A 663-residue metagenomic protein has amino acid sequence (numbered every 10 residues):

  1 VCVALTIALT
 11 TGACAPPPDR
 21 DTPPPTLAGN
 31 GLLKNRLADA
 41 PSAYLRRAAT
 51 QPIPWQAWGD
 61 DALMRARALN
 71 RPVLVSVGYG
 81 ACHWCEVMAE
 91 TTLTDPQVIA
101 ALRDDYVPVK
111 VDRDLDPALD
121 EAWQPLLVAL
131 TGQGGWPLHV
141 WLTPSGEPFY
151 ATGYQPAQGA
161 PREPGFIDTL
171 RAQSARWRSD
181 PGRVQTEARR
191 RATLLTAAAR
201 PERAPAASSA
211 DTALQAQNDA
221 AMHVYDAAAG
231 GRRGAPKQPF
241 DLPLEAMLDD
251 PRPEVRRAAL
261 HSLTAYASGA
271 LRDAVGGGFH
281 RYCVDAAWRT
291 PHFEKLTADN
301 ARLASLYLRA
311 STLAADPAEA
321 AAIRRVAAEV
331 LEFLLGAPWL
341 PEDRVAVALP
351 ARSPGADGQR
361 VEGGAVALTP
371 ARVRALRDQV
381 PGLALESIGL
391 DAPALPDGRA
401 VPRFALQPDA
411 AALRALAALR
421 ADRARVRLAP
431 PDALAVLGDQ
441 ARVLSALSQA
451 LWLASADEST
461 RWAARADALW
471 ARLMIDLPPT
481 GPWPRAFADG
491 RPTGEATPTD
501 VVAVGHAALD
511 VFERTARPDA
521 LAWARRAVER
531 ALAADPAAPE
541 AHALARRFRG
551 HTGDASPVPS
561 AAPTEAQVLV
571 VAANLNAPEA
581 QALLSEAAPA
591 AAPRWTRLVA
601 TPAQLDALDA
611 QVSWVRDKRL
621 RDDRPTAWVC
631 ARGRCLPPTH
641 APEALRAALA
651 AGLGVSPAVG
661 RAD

Functional and structural regions predicted by a protein language model:
V1-G12: Bacterial N-terminal signal peptides
C2-A4, E529, S656, G660: N-terminal non-cleavable signal-anchor helices
C14-A435, D439-R442, A446-W452, R461 (+1 more regions): Replace the tail clause
L119, C283, V502-H506, E513 (+3 more regions): Alpha-amylase-like alpha-glycosidases and glucanotransferases acting on alpha-linked glucans and related
R191, A327-L331, L419, R423 (+3 more regions): Short amphipathic alpha-helical coiled-coil/interface segments
H223, A267-S268, T312, G336 (+3 more regions): Amphipathic alpha-helical segments of tetratricopeptide repeats
L434-A441, A446-V501, V511, A516: Long, K/E/R/D-enriched contiguous segments that form extended
P492-G505, P536-R547, P559-Q567: Amphipathic alpha-helical protein-interaction segments enriched in hydrophobic
